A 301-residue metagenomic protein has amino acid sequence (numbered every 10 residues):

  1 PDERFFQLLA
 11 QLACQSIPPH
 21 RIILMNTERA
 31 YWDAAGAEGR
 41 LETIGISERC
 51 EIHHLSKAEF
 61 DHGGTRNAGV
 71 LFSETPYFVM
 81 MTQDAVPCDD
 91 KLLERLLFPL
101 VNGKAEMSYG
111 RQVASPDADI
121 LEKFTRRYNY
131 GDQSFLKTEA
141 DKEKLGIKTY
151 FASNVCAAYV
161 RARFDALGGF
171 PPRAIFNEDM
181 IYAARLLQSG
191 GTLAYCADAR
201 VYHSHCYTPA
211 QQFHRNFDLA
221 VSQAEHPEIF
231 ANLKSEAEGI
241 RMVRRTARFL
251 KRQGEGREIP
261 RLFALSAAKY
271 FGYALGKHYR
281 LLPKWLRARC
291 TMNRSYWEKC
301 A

Functional and structural regions predicted by a protein language model:
P1-C14: Short, well-formed alpha-helical segments that are part of the catalytic scaffolds of diverse glycosyltransferases
P19-A30, H53-L55: Short beta-strand/loop segment that forms part of the nucleotide-sugar
S56-S73: Glycine-rich, basic loop-to-helix element that forms the pyrophosphate-binding segment of sugar-nucleotide handling
F78: Short aromatic/hydrophobic "clamp" motif used to bind/position activated sugar donors
D90-K123: Conserved donor NDP-sugar-binding/catalytic core segment of glycosyltransferases
E139-Y159, I175: A recurrent flexible, glycine/aromatic-enriched loop bordering the glycosyltransferase active site that acts as
F176-Y182: Acidic donor-binding loop at a coil-to-helix junction in glycosyltransferase catalytic cores that engages
D218, A231-A301: Non-catalytic, C-terminal membrane-associated alpha-helical segments of glycosyltransferases
